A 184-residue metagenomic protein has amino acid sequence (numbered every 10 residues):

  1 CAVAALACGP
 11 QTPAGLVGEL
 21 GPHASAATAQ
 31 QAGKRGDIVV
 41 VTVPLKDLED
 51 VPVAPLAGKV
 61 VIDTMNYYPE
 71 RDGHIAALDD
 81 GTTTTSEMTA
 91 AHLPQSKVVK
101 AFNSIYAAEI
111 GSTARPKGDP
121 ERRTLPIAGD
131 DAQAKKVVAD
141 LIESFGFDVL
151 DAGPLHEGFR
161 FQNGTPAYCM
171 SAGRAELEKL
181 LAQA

Functional and structural regions predicted by a protein language model:
C1-I38, T42-D50, A54-P55: Conserved N-terminal Rossmann-fold NAD(P) cofactor-binding segment
A26, K97-A101, L150-P154: General beta-strand structural signal in soluble alpha/beta enzymes
R35, A57-G58, Q95-V98: A glycine-biased structural micro-motif
V40-T42, I62-D63, K100: Redox-cofactor binding/interface segments in oxidoreductases and associated redox assembly factors
V53-G58, H92-L93, K117-D119: Short, conserved loop/helix-junction motifs that constitute active-site signature segments in enzyme catalytic cores
M65-P116: Rossmann-fold NAD(P)-binding glycine/threonine-rich loop
P120-A184: Active-site-lining helix/loop region of Rossmann-like oxidoreductase modules
